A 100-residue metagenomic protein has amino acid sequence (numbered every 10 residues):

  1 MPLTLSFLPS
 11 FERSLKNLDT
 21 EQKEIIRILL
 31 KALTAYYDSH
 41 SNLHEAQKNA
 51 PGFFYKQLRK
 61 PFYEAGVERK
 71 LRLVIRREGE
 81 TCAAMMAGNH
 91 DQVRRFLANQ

Functional and structural regions predicted by a protein language model:
M1-L71, R77-C82, A87-Q100: Basic, Lys/Arg-enriched alpha-helical interface segments
